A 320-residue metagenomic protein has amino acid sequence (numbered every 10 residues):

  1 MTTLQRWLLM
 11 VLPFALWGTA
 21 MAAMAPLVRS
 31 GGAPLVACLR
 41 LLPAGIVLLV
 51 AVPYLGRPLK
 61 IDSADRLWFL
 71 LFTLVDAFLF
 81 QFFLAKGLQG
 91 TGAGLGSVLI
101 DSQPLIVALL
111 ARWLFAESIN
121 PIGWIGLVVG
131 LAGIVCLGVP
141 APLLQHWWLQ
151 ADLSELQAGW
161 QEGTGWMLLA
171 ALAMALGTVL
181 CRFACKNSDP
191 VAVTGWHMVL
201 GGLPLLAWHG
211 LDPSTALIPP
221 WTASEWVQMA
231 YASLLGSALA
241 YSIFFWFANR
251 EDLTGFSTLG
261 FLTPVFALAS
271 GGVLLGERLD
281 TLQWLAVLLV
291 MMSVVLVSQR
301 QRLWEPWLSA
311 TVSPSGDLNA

Functional and structural regions predicted by a protein language model:
M1-L39, I46, Q145-F183, L203-A207 (+1 more regions): Glycine-/small-residue-enriched transmembrane alpha-helix faces in small-molecule transporters and effluxers
T2-W7, S30-C38, I61-L67, W124 (+3 more regions): Juxtamembrane helix-entry segments on the extracytoplasmic side of multipass membrane proteins
L16, A20-M21, V52-I100, A108 (+2 more regions): Specific transmembrane alpha-helical segments of multi-pass solute transporters/efflux pumps, especially DMT/EamA
V28-L79, P104-I106, L172-L180, T194-P213 (+3 more regions): Transmembrane alpha-helices of multi-pass small-molecule transport proteins
L35-I46, V75, A85-L127, I134 (+2 more regions): Specific alpha-helical transmembrane segments that line the substrate/conduction pathway and gating interfaces
A37-L39, A77, Q81, A93-S102 (+2 more regions): Helix-helix packing/entry segments at the starts of transmembrane helices
L48, L70, L110, I122-L144 (+5 more regions): Hydrophobic transmembrane alpha-helices of multi-pass small-molecule transport proteins
A64-L71, I119-A132, S188-M198: Cytoplasmic-side transmembrane-helix entry/capping segments in multi-pass membrane proteins
